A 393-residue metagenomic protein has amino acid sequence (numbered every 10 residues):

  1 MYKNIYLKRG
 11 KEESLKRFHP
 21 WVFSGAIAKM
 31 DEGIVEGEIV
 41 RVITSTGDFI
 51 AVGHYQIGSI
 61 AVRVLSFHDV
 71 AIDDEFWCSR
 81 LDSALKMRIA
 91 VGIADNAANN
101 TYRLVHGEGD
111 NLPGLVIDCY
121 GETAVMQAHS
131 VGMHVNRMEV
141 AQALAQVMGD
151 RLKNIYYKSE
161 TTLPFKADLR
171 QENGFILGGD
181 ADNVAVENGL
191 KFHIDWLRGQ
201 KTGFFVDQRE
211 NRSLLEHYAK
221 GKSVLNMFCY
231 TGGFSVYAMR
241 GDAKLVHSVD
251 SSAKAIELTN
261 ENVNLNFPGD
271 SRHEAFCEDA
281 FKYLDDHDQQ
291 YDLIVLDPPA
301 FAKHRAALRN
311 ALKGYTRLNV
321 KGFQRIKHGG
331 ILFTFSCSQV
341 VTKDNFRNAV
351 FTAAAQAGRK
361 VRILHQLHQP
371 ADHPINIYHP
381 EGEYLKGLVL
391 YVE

Functional and structural regions predicted by a protein language model:
M1-L115, C119: Non-catalytic accessory regions of SAM-dependent methyltransferases
V105-D118, H134-F205, S213: Non-catalytic substrate-recognition/targeting regions of SAM-dependent transferases
G221-Y230: Conserved class I S-adenosyl-L-methionine
T231-A243: Conserved SAM-binding loop of SAM-dependent methyltransferases across substrates and taxa, primarily the Class I
L245-D250: Conserved SAM-binding motif I beta-strand of class I
S252-V295: S-adenosyl-L-methionine
Y291-K321: Mobile active-site "lid"/loop adjacent to the S-adenosyl-L-methionine
I331-E393: C-terminal catalytic and target-recognition region of SAM-dependent MTase-like enzymes, primarily methyltransferases
